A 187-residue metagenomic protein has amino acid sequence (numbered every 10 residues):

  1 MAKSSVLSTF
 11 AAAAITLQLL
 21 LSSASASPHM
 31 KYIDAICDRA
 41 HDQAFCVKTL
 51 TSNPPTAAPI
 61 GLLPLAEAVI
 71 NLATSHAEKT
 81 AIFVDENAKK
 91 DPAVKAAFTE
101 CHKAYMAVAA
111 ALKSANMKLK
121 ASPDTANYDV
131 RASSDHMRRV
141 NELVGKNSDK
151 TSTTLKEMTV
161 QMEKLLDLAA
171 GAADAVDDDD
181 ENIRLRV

Functional and structural regions predicted by a protein language model:
M1-P28, V187: Terminal membrane/secretory targeting segments in land-plant proteins
A26-V187: Folded extracytoplasmic luminal domains of secretory or organellar precursors
